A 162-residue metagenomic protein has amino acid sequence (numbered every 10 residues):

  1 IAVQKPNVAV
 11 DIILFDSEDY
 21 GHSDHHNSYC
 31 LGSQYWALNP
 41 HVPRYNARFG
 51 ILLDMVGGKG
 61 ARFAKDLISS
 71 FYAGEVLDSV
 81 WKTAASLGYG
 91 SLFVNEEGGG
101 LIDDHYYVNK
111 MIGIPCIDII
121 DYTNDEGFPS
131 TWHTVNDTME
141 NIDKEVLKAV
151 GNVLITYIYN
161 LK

Functional and structural regions predicted by a protein language model:
I1-E75: Acidic/histidine-rich catalytic neighborhood of metal-dependent amide-processing enzymes
F49, G58-K162: Active-site-adjacent substrate-binding region of metalloamidase/peptidase-like peptide-processing proteins
